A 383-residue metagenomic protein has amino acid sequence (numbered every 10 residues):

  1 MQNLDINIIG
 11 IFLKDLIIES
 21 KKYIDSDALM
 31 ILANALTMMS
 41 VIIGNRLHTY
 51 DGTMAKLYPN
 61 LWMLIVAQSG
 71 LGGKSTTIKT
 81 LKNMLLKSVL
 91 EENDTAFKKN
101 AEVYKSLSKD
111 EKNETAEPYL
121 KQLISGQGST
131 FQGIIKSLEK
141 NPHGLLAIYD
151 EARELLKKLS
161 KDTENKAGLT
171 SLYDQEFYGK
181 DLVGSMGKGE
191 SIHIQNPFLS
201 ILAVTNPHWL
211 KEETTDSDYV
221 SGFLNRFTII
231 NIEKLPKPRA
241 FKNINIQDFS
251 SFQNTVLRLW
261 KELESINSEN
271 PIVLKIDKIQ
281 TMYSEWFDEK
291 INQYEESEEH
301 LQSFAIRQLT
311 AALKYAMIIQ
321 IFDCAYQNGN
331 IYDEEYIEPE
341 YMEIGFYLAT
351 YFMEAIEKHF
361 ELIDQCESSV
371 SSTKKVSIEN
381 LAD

Functional and structural regions predicted by a protein language model:
M1-D383: Phosphate-handling catalytic cores of nucleic-acid transaction enzymes
